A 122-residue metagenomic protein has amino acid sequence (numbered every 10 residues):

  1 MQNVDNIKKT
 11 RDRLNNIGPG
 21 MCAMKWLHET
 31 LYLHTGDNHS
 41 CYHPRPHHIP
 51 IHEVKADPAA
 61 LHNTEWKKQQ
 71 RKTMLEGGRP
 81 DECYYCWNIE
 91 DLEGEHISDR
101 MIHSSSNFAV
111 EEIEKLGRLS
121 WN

Functional and structural regions predicted by a protein language model:
M1-N38: A C-terminal junction/extension of Radical SAM enzymes
M1-R13, Y42-L92: C-terminal accessory region of radical SAM enzymes
K8-T10, L14-G20, N107-S120: A short, compositionally biased domain-edge/stem linker segment
A23, A56-A60, A109: A sequence-composition feature that detects small, non-aromatic residues
A23-Y42, T73-P80, I89, E111-N122: N-terminal pre-triad scaffold of radical SAM enzymes
H34, H48, E95-S98: Short linear functional motifs in flexible/disordered or boundary regions
D37, P50-I51, M101: Residue-level detector of alpha-helical recognition elements and their boundaries
Y85-G117: Non-catalytic propeptide/linker segments at domain boundaries
